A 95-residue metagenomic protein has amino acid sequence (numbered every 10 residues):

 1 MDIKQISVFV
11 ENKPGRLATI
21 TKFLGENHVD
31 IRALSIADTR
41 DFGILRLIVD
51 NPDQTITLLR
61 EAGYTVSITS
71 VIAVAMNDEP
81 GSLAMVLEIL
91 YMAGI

Functional and structural regions predicted by a protein language model:
M1-I95: A conserved regulatory-domain signal marking ACT and ACT-like small-molecule sensing domains and adjacent regulatory
